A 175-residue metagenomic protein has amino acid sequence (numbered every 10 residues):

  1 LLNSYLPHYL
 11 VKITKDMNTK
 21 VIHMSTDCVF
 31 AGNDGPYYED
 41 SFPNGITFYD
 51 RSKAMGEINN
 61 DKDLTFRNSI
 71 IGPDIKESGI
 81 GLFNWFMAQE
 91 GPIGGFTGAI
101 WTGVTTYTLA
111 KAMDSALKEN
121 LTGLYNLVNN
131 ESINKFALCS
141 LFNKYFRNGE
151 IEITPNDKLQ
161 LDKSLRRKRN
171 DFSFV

Functional and structural regions predicted by a protein language model:
L1, G32-P36, K76: Conserved catalytic-core motifs of eukaryotic protein kinase domains, centered on the activation segment
L1-I22: NAD(P)-cofactor binding segment of oxidoreductase domains
L2, W101-V104, I133: Residue-level signal for the nucleotide or nucleotide-sugar donor/cofactor binding architecture
L6, K20, D50-G56, T105: Conserved cofactor-binding/catalytic machinery of classical short-chain dehydrogenase/reductase
M24-T47: Active-site "gating" loop of Rossmann-like NAD(P)-dependent oxidoreductase/epimerase domains
I46, I58-T108, D114-S115: NAD(P)-dependent short-chain dehydrogenase/reductase
A112-D162: Mid/C-terminal beta-alpha module of Rossmann-like enzyme folds, strongest in SDR-family dehydrogenases/epimerases
